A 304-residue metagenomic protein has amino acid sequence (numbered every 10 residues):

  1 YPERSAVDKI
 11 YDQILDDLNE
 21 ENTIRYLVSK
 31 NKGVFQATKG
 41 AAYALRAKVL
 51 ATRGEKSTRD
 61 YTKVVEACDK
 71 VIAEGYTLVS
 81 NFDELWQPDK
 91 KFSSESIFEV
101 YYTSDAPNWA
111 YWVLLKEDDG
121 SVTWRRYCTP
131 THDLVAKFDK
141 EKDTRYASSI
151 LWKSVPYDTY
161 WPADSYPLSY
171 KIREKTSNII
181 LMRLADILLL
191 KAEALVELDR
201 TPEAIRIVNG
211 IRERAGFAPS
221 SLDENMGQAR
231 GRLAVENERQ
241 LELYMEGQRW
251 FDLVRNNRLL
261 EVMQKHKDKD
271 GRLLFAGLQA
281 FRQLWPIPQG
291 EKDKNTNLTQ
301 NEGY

Functional and structural regions predicted by a protein language model:
Y1-P107, K140-Y304: Acidic/polar-rich alpha-helix caps and helix-coil junctions
K91-S96, T103-T129: His/Glu-based metal-binding/catalytic segments typifying zinc-dependent metallopeptidases
